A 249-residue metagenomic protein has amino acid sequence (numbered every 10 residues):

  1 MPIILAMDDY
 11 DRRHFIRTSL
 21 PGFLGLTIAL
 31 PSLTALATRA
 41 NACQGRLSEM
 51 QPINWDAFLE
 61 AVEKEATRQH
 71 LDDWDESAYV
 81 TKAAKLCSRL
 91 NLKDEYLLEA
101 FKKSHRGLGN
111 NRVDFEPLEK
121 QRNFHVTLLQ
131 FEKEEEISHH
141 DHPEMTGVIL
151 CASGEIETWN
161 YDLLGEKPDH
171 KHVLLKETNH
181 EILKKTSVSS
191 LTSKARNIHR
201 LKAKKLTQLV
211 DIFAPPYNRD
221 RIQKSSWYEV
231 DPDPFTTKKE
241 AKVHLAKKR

Functional and structural regions predicted by a protein language model:
I4-L24: N-terminal secretory signal peptides and thylakoid transit peptides that target proteins across membranes
L30-D72, V243-L245, R249: C-terminal segment of N-terminal export signals and the immediately downstream linker at the start of the mature
E65-K102: Polybasic, low-complexity association/targeting segments
G107-K133: A short glycine-rich, His/Asp/Glu-containing loop-to-beta-strand
T127-D141, S193-A195: Conserved short histidine dyad/triad with adjacent acidic residue
E144-W159: Glycine- and acidic-residue-biased ligand/ion/polar-headgroup-sensing regions
G165-R196: Short acidic-glycine-tyrosine-enriched beta hairpin
I198, K202-R249: Double-stranded beta-helix
